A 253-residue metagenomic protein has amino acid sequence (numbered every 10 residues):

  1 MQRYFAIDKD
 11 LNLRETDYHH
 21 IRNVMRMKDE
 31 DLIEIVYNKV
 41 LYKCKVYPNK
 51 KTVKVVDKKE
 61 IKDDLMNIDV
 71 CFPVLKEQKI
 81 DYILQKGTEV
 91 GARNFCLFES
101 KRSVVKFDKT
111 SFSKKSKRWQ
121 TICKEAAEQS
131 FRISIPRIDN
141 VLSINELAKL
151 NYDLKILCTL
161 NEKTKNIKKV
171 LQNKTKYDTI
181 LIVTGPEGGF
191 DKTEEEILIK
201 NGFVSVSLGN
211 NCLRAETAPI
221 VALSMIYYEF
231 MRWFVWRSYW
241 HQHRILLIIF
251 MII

Functional and structural regions predicted by a protein language model:
M1-I61, F112, H241: N-terminal positively charged helical leader segments and presequences
K59, E162-K163, E187-G188, N210-L213: Short, acidic/turn-prone active-site loops that include or flank metal/cofactor- and phosphate-binding residues
K62-I156: RNA substrate-binding interface of SAM-dependent RNA methyltransferases
L147-N151, K168-T175: Short amphipathic alpha-helix with an adjacent loop that forms part of the alpha/beta core around
I180-L181, P186-T193: A C-terminal functional module that forms or caps the active site or interfaces directly with catalytic machinery
K192-V235: Structured adenosyl-cofactor binding patch, chiefly the S-adenosyl-L-methionine
W233-F234, H241-H243: Cationic, low-complexity basic patches in intrinsically disordered or flexible, solvent-exposed regions
